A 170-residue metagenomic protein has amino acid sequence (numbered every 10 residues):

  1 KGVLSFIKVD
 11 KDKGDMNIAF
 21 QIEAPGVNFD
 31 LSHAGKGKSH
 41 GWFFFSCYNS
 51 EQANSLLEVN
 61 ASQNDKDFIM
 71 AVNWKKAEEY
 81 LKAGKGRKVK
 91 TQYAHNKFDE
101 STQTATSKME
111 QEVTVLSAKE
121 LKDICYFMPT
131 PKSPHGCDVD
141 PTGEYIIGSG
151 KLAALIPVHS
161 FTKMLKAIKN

Functional and structural regions predicted by a protein language model:
K1-N170: Predominantly soluble domains enriched in secretory-pathway, periplasmic, or organellar proteins
